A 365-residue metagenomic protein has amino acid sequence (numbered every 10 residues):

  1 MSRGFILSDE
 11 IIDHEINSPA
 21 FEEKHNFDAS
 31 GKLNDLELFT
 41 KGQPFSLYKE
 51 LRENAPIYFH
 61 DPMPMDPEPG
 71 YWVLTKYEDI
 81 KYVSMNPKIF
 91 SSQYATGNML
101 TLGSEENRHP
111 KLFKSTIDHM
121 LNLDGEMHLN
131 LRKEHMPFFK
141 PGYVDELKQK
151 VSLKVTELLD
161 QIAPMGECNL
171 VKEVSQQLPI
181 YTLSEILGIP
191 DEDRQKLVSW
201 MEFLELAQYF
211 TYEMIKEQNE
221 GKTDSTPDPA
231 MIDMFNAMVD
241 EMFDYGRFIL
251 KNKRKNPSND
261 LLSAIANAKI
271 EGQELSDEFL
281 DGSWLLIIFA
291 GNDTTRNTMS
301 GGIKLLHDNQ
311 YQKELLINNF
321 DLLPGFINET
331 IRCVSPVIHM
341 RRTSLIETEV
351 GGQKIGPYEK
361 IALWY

Functional and structural regions predicted by a protein language model:
S2-Y365: Cytochrome P450
